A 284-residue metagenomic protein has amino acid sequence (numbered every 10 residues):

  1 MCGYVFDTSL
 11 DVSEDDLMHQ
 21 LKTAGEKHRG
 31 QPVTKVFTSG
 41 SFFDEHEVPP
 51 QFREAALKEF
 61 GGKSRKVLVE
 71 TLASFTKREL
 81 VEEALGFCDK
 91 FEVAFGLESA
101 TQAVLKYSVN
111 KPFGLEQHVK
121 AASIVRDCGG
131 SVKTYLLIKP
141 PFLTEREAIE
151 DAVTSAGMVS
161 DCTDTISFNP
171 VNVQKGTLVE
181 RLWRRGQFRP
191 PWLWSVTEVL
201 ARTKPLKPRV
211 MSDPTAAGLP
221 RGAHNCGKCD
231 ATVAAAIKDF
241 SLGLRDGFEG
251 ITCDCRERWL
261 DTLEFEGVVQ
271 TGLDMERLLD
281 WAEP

Functional and structural regions predicted by a protein language model:
M1-P32, T38-E45, Q51-A56, N225-C226 (+1 more regions): Alpha/beta catalytic barrel-like cores
G3-Q20, A24, H28-V48, E59-T76 (+2 more regions): Core AdoMet radical
A24-R29, E54-G62, L80-K90, S123-G129 (+1 more regions): Acidic (Asp/Glu)-rich catalytic clusters
G40-F42, A73-F75, S99-T101, I138-F142 (+2 more regions): Active-site-proximal loop/turn and secondary-structure-junction residues that shape catalytic pockets, frequently
H46-E54, K77-L85, R146: Distinct, well-ordered alpha-helical segments
A103-K111, L137-E147, L182-Q187: Surface-exposed cleft-lining segments at the edges of enzyme active sites
E116-T177, V196-P214: Conserved C-terminal portion of the radical SAM core fold that forms the substrate/S-adenosylmethionine-binding
V171-P284: Auxiliary Fe-S-binding modules of radical SAM enzymes
